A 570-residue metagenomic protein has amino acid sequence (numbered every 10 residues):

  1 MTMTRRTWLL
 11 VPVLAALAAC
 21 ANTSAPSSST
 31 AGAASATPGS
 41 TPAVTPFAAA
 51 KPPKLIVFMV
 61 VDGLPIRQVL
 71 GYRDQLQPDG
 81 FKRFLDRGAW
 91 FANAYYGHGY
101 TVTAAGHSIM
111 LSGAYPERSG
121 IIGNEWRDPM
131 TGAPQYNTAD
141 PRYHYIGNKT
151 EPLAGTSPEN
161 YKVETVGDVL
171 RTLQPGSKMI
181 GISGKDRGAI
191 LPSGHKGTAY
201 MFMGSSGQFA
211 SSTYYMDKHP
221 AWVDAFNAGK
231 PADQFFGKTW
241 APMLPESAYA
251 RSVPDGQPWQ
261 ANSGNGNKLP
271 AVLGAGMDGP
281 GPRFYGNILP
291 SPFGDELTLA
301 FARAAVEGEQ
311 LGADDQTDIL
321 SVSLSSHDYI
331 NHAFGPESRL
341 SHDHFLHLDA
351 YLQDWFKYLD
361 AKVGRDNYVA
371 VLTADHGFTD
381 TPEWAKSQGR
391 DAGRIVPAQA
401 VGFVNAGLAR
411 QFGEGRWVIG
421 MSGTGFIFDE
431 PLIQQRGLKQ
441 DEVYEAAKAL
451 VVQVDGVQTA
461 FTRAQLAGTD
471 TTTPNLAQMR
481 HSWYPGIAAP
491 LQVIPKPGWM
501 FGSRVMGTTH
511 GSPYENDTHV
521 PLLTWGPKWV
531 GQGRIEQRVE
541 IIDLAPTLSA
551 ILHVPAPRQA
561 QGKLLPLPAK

Functional and structural regions predicted by a protein language model:
A16-A19: C-terminal motif of bacterial Sec signal peptides marking the signal peptidase cleavage site
A21-T23: Bacterial signal peptide processing site
P38-P52, I66-E164, R171, K185-S205: Active-site nucleophile/metal-coordination loop of metallo-enzymes that catalyze phosphate/sulfate and related
V61, N124-G155, V163, S193-H195 (+5 more regions): Secreted, luminal/periplasmic, and some membrane-associated catalytic domains that remodel anionic oxygen-ester
Q68, I288-D314, H327-Y368, Y444-A446 (+1 more regions): A long, amphipathic alpha-helix that forms part of the scaffold/cap immediately adjacent to metal-dependent active
K82-D86, V163-T172, G423-F461, P527 (+1 more regions): Non-catalytic, well-ordered alpha-helical segments in soluble enzyme domains
I190-A199, L273-G286, P290, Q310-L348 (+1 more regions): Active-site His/acidic residue clusters
S387, I395-L438, T509-L552, P566-K570: Substrate-binding rim/cap in mid-to-C-terminal beta-strand-loop elements of soluble/periplasmic
